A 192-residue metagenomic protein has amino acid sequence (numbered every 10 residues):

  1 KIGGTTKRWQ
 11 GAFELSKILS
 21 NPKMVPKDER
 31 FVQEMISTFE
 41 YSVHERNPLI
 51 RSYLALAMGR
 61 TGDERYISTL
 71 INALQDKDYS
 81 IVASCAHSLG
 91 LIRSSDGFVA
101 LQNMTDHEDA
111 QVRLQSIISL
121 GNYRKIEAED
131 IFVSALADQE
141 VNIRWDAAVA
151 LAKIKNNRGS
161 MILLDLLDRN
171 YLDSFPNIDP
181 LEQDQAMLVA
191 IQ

Functional and structural regions predicted by a protein language model:
K1, N21-S42, D63-Q75, S94-D106 (+2 more regions): Amphipathic alpha-helical scaffolding segments comprising HEAT/armadillo-like alpha-solenoid repeats
K7-M24, P48-D63, N72, V82-S94 (+5 more regions): Structural detector for internal amphipathic alpha-helices that build alpha-solenoid repeat scaffolds
S42-P48: Membrane-protein biogenesis/insertion across secretory and organellar systems
